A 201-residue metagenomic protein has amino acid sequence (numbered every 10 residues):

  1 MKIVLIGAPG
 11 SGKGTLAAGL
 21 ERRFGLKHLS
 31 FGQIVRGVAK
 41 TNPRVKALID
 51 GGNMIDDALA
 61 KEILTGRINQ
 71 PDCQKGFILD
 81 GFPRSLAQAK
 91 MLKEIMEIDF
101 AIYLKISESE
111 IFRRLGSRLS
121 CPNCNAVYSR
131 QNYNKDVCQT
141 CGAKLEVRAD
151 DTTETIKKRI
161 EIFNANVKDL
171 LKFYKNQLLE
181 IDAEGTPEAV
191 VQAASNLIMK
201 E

Functional and structural regions predicted by a protein language model:
A8: P-loop (Walker A) phosphate-binding loop of NTP-binding proteins
K13: Conserved lysine of the Walker
R23, K27-E97, R148: ATP-dependent small-molecule kinase phosphotransfer cores that center on conserved nucleotide phosphate-binding segments
N69, F82-Q131: ATP-dependent NMP and nucleoside kinases share a basic, alpha-helical "lid"
F112-K157: Cys/His-rich short segments
K144, R148-E201: NTP-dependent small-molecule kinase module
